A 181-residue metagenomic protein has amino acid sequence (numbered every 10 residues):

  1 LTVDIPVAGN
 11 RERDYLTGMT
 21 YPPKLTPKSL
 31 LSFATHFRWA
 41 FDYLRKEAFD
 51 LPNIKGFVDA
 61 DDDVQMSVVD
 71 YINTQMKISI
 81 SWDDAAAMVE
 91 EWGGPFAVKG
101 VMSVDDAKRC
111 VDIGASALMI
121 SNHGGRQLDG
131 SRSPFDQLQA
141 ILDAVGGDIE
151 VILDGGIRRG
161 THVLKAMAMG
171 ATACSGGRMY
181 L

Functional and structural regions predicted by a protein language model:
T2-D112, G124-Q127, D136: Active-site entrance/lid segments in N-terminal catalytic domains of soluble metabolic enzymes
D84-L181: Glycine-rich phosphate/ribose-binding loops and adjacent secondary-structure elements that form binding surfaces
